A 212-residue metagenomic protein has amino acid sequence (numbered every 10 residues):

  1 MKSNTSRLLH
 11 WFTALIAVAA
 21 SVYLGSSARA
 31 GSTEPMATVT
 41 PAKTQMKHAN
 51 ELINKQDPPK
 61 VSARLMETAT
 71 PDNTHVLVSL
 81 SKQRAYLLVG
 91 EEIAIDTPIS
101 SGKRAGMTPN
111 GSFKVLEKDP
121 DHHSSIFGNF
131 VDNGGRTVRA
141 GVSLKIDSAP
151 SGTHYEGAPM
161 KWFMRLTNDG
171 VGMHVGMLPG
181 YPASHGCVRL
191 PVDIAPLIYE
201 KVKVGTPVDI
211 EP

Functional and structural regions predicted by a protein language model:
K2-P212: N-terminal pre-domains immediately preceding structured catalytic cores
